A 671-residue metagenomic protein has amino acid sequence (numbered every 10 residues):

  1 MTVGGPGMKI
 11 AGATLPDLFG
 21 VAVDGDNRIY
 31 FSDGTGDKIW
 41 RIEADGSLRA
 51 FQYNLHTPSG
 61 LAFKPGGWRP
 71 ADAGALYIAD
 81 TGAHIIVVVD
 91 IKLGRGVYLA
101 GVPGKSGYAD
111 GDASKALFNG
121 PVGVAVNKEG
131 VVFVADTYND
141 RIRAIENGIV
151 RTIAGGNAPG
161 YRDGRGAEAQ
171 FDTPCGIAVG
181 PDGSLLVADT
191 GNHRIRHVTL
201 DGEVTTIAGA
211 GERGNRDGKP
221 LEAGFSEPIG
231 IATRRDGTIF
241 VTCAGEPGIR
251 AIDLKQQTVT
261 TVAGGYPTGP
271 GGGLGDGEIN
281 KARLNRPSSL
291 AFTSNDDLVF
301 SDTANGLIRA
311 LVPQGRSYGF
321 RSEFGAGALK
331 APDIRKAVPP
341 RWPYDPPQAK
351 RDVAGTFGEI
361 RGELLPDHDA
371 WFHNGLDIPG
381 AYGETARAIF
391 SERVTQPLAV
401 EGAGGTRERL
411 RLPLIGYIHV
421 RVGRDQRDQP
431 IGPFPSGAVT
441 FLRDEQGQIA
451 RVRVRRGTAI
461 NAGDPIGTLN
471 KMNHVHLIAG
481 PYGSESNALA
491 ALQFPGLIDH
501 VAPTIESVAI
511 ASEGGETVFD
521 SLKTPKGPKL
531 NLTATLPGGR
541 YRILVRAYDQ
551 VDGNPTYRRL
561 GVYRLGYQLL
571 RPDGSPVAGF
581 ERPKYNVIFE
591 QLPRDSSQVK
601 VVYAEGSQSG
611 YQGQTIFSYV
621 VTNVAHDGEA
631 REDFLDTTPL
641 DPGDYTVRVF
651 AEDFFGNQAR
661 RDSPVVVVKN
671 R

Functional and structural regions predicted by a protein language model:
M1-F19, Y30, T35, D45-G60 (+6 more regions): Gly/Pro-rich loop segments of beta-rich domains
V23-D26, F63-A73, V126-E129, V179-D182 (+2 more regions): Residue-level detector of Asp-centered blade-edge/turn motifs that repeat once per structural unit in beta-propeller
R28-Y30, A75-I78, V131-F133, L185-L186 (+2 more regions): Conserved beta-propeller blade signature
G34, T81, T137-Y138, T190-G191 (+5 more regions): Short loop/turn segments immediately following the C-termini of beta-strands
D37-R41, H84-V88, D140-A144, I149 (+4 more regions): A short loop-to-beta-strand structural motif that recurs across blades of beta-propeller domains
R286-E323: Blade-level signature of beta-propeller repeat domains, shared across WD40, Kelch, NHL, RCC1 and BNR/Asp-box propellers
G319-G416, G423-Q429, R453-R456, N461-P465 (+3 more regions): Surface-exposed, glycine-biased beta-strand/turn segments
R455, N461, I498, G515-N670: Long, low-complexity serine/threonine/glycine- and acidic-rich segments characteristic of extracellular
